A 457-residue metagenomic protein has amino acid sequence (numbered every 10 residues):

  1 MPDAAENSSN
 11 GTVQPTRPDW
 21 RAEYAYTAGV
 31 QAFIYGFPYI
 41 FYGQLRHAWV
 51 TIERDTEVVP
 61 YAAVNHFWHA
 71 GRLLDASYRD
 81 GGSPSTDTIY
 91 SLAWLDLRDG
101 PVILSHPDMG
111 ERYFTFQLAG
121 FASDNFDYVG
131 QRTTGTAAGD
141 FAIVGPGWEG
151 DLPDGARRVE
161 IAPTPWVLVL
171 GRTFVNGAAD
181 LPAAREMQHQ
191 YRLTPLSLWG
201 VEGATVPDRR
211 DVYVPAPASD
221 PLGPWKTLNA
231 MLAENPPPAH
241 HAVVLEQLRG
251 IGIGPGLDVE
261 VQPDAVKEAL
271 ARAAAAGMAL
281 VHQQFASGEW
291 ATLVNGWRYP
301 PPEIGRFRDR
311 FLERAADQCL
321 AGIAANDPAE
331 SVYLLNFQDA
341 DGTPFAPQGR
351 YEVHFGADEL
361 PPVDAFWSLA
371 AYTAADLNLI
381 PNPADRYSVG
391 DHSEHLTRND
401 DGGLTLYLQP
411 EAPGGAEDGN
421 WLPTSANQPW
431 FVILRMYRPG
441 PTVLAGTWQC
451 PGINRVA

Functional and structural regions predicted by a protein language model:
P2-A457: A compositional/structural signature for long, glycine/proline-rich flexible linkers and loops on extracytoplasmic
